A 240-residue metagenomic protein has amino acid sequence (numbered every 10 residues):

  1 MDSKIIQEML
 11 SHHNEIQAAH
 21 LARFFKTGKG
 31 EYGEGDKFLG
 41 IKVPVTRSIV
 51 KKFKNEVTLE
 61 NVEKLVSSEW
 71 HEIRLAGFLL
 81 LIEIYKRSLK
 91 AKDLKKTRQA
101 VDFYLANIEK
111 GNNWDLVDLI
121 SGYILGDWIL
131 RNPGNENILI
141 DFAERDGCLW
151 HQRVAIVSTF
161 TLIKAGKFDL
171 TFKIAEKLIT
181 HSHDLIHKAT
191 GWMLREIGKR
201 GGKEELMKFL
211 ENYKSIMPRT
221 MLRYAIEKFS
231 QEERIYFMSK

Functional and structural regions predicted by a protein language model:
M1-K240: Alpha-helical scaffold domains
